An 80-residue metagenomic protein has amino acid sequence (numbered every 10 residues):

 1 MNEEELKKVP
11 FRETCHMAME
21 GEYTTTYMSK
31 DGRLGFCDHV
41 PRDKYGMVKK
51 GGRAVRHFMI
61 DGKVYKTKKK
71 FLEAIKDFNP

Functional and structural regions predicted by a protein language model:
N2-P10: Amphipathic alpha-helical segments
V9-R12, D77-F78: Surface-exposed polar/charged interaction patches
R12-K70: Acidic, low-complexity, intrinsically disordered interaction modules
T67-N79: A short, charged, amphipathic alpha-helix used as a generic interaction element across diverse proteins
